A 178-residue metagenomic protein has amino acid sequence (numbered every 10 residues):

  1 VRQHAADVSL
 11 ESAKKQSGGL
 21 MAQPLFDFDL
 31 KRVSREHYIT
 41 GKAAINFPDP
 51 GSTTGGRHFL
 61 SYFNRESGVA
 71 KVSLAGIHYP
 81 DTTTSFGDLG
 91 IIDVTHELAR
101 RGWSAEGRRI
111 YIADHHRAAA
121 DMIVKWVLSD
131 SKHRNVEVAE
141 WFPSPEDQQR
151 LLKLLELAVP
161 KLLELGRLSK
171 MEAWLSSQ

Functional and structural regions predicted by a protein language model:
V1-A43: Short beta-edge/loop segments at beta->alpha junctions of small alpha/beta modules that act as binding/recognition
R2-S9, G51-S52, R108-I112: A general structural signal for short secondary-structure junctions and capping/turn motifs
D7-K14, T84-G90, V138: Short, functional N-terminal and low-complexity linear motifs
F28-G41, P48-G56, R134, P160-L168: Contiguous, function-dense segments enriched for cysteine-driven chemistry and partner/ligand-binding capacity
I39-W103, G107-R108: Exposed, interaction-prone assembly regions rather than primary DNA-binding/catalytic cores
I91-Q178: Hydrophobic alpha-helical interaction segments
